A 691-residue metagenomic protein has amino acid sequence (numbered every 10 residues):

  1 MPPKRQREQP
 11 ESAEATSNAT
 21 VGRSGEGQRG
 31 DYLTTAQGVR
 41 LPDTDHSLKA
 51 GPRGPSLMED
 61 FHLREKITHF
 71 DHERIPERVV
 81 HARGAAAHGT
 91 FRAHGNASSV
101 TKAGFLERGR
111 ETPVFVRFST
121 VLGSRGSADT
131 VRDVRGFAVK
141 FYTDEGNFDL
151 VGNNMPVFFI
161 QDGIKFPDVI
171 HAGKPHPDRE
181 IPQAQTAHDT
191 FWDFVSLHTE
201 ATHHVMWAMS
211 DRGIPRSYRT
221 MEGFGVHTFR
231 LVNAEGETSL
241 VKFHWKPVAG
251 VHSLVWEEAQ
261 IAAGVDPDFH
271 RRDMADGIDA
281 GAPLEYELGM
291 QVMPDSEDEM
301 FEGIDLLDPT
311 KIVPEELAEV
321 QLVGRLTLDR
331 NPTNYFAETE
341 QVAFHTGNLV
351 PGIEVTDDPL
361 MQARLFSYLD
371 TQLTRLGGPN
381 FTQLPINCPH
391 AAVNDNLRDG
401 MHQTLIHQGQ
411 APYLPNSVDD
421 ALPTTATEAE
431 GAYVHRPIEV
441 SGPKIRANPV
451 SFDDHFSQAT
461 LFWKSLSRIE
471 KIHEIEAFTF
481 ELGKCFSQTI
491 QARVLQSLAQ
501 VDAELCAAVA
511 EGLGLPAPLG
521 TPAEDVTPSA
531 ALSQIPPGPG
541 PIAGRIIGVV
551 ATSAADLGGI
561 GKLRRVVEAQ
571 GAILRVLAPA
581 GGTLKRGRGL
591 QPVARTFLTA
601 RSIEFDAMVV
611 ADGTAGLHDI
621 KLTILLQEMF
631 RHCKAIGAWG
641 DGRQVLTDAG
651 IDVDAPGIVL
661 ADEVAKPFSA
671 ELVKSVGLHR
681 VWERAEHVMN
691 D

Functional and structural regions predicted by a protein language model:
P2-A554, G561-R564, E568-A569, I573 (+3 more regions): Active-site-adjacent core segments of small-molecule enzymes
S487, A578, A607-D612, L622-D648: Catalytic nucleophile loop
D556-L557, A665: Alpha-helix N-cap/loop-to-helix initiation residues
Q570-A572, C633, G650: Glycine-centered loop/turn motif at secondary-structure junctions
L590-E604, A649-E671: Structural recognition of alpha->loop->beta junctions
T596-A600, I620-L626: A short, acidic, amphipathic alpha-helical segment used as a generic capping/interface helix at domain edges
T614-H618: Short glycine-rich, flexible loops that bind phosphorylated cofactors or substrates
G657-D691: A charged, well-structured terminal subsegment
